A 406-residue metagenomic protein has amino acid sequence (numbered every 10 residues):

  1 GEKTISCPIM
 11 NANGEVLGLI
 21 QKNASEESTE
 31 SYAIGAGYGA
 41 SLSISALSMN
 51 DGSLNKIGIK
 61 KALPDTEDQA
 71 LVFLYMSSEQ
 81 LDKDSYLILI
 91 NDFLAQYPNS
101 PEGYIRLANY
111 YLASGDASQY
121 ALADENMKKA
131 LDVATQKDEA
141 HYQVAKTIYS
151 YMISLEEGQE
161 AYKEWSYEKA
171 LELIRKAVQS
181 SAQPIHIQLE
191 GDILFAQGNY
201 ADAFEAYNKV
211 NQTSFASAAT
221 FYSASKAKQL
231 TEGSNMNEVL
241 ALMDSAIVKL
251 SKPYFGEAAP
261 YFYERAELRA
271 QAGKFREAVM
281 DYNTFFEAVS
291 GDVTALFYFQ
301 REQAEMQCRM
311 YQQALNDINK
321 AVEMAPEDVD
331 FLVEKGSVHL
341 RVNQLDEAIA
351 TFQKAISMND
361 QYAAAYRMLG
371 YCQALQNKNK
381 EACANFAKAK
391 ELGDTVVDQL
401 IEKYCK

Functional and structural regions predicted by a protein language model:
E2-L19: Catalytic nucleophile loop of clan PA
L19-I88: C-terminal cap/linker of serine protease catalytic domains
Q96, V133, Q179-S180, Q212-T213 (+5 more regions): Structural marker of alpha-solenoid helical repeat scaffolds
P101-E102, K137-Y142, A182-I185, A216-A219 (+5 more regions): Helix-start (N-cap) detector for alpha-helical repeat units in TPR-like alpha-solenoids, especially tetratricopeptide
R106, Q143, L189, S223 (+5 more regions): Canonical tetratricopeptide repeat
A113-D116, S150-Y151, A196, L230-E232 (+5 more regions): Register position in tetratricopeptide repeats
